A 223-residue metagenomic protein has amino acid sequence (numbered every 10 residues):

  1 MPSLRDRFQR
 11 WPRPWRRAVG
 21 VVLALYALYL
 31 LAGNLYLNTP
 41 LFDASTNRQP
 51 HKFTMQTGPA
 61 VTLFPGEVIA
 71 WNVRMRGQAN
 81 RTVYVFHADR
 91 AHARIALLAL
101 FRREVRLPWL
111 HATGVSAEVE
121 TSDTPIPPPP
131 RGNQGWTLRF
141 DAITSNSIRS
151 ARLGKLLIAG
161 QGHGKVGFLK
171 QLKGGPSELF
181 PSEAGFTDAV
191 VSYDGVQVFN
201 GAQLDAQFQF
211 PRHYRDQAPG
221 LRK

Functional and structural regions predicted by a protein language model:
M1-W15: N-terminal Lys/Arg-rich, disordered targeting/topogenic segments
R13-A24: Hydrophobic H-region at the start of alpha-helical membrane spans
A18, H51, Q56, P130-R131 (+1 more regions): Hydrophobic alpha-helical segments with strong N-terminal bias
L25-D123, S150-A151, V198-N200, Q209 (+1 more regions): Terminal hydrophobic membrane-targeting helix
R90, L107, V115-V119, T124-K223: Elongated, acidic membrane-bridging lipid-handling scaffolds and related periplasm/extracellular "bridge/tunnel" systems
